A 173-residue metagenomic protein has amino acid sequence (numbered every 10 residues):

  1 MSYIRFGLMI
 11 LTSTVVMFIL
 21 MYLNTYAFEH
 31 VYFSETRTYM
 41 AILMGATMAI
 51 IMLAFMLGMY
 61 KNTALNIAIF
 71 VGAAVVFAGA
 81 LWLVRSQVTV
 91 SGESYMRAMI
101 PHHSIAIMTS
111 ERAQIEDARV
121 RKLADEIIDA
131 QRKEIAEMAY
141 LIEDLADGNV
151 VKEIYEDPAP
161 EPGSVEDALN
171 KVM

Functional and structural regions predicted by a protein language model:
S2-T14, Y22, E29-G45, A54-E93 (+1 more regions): All-alpha RGS (Regulator of G-protein Signaling) helical domain and cognate RGS-like helical scaffolds
